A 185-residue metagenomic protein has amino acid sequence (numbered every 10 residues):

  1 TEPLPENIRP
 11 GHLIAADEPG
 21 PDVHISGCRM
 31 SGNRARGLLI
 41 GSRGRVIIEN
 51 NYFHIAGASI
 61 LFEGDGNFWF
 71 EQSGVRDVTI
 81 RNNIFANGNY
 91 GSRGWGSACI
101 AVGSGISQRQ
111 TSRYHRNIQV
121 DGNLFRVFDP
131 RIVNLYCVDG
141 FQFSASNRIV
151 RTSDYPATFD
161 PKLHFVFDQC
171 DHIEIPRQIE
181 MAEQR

Functional and structural regions predicted by a protein language model:
T1-R185: Extracellular parallel beta-helix/beta-solenoid repeat domains
